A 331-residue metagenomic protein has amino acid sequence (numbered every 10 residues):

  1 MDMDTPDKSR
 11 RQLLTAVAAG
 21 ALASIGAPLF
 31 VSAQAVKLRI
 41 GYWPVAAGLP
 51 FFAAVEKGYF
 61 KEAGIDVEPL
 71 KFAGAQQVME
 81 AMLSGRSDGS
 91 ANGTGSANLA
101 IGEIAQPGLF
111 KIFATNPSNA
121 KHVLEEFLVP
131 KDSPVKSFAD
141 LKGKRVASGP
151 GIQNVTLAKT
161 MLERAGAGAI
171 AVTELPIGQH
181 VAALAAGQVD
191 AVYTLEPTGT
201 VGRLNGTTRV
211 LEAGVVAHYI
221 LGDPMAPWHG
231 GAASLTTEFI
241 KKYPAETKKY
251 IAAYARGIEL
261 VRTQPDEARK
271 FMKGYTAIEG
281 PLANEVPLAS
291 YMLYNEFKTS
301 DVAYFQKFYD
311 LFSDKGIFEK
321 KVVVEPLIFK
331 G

Functional and structural regions predicted by a protein language model:
M1-S9, T15-S24: N-terminal secretory signal peptides
L29-A33: Sec/Tat signal peptide C-region and signal peptidase I cleavage site
Q34-A165, A171-L175, A183, D190-E196 (+1 more regions): Short, glycine-/small- and polar/acidic-enriched structural segments that line small-molecule recognition paths
G58, E80, S84, A139 (+10 more regions): Solvent-exposed, polar/charged alpha-helical surfaces in well-ordered, non-transmembrane soluble domains, broadly
E62, A120, V216-A226, M292-V302: Short, solvent-exposed loop/beta-turn-alpha elements that line the ligand-binding surface or hinge of extracytoplasmic
G95-S96, I104, Q179-F271: Pocket-lining segment of extracytoplasmic ligand-binding domains
I240-K315: Secondary-structure end/capping motifs
Y309-G331: Conserved C-terminal helix/tail region of periplasmic/extracytoplasmic solute-binding proteins
